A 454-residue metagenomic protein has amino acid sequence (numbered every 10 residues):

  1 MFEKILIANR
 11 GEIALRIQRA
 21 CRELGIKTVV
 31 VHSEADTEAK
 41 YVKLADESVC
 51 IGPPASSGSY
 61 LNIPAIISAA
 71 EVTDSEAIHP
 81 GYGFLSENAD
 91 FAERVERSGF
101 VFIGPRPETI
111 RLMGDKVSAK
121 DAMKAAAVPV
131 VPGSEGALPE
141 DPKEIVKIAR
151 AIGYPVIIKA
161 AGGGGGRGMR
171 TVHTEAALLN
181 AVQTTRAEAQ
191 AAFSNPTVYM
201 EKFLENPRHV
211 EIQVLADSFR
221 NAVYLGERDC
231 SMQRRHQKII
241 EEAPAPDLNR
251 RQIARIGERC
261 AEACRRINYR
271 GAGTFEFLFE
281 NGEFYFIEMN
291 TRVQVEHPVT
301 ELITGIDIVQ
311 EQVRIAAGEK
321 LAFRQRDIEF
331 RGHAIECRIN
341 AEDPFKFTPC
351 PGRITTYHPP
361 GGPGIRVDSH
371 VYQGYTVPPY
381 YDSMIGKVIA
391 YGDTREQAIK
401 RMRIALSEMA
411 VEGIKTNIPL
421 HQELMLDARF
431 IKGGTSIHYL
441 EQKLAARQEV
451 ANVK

Functional and structural regions predicted by a protein language model:
M1-F275, F279-Q294: N-terminal beta-alpha lobe that positions the nucleotide/phosphoryl donor in ATP/NTP-coupled carboxylate activation
P298-K454: Catalytic cores of soluble metabolic enzymes centered on carboxylation/carboxyl-transfer
